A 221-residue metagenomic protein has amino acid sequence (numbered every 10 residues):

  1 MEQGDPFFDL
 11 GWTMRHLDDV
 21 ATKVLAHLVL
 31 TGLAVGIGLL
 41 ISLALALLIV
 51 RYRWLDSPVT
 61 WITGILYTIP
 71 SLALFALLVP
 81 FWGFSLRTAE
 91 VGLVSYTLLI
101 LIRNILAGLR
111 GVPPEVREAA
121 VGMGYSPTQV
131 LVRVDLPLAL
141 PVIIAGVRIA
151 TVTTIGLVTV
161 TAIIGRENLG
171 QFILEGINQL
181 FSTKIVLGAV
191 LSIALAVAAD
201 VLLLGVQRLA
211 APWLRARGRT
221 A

Functional and structural regions predicted by a protein language model:
M1-A34: Periplasmic/extracellular loop-to-transmembrane helix junction in inner-membrane transport proteins
D18-V29, T60-L66, V79, G83 (+4 more regions): Alpha-helical membrane-interface segments at transmembrane helix boundaries
T22-L30, V79-I100, A139-L140, K184 (+2 more regions): Loop-to-helix entry region at the N-terminal start of transmembrane alpha-helices in multi-pass membrane transporters
G32, S95, P127-V160, T183 (+1 more regions): Transmembrane alpha-helices
L45-L78, R103-A107: Cytoplasmic-entry segments and transmembrane alpha-helices of multi-pass inner-membrane transporters
N104-I143, I149, L169, I173: Short cytoplasmic-facing helical segments at TM-TM junctions of multi-pass membrane proteins
L169-G205: Hydrophobic alpha-helical transmembrane segments of polytopic membrane proteins
Q207-A221: Short cytosolic juxtamembrane segments of multi-pass membrane proteins
